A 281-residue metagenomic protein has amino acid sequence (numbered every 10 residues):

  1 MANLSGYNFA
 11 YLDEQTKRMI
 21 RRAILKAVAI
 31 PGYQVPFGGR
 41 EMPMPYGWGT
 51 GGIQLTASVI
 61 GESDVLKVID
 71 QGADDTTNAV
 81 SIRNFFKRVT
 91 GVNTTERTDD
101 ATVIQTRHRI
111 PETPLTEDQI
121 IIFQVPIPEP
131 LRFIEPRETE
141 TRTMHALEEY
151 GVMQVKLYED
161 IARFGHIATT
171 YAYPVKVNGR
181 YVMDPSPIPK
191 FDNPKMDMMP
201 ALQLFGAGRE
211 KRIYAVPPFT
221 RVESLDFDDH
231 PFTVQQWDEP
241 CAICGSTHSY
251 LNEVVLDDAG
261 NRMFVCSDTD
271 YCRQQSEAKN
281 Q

Functional and structural regions predicted by a protein language model:
M1-V182: General detector of N-terminal leader/presequence modules that precede the first folded domain
K176, P185-P217: A boundary/linker detector
P217-P231, S249-L251: Short Cys/His-rich Zn2+-coordinating modules
C241-G245, C266: Short cysteine-rich clusters marking metal-coordination/redox-active sites
Y250-V254, Q274-E277: Short Cys/His-rich "knuckle" micro-motifs
E253-M263: Short linker/helix segments within small regulatory modules
S267-Q281: Short metal-binding segments enriched for Cys and/or His
